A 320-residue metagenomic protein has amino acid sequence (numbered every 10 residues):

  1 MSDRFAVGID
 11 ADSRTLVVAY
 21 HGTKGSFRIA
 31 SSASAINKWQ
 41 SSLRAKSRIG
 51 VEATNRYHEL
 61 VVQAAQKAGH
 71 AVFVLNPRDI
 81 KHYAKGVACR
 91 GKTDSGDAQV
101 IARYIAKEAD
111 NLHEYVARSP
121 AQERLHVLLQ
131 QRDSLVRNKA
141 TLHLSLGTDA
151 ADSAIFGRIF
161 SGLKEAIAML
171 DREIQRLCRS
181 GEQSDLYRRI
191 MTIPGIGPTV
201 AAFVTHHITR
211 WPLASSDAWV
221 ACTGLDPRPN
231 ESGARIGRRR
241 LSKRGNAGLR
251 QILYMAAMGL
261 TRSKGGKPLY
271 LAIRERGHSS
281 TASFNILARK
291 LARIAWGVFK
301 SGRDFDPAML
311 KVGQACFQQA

Functional and structural regions predicted by a protein language model:
M1-H21, I101: Gly/Thr-rich phosphate-binding beta-strand-loop-beta motif of the actin/hexokinase/Hsp70
S2, Q63, F73-I193, A202-F203: Long, charge-rich intrinsically disordered scaffolds of nucleic-acid metabolism proteins
H21-V51: Nucleic-acid-processing active sites and adjacent nucleic-acid-binding tracks, predominantly divalent metal-dependent
G50-V61: Acidic, metal-coordinating catalytic cores used for nucleic-acid/nucleotide bond scission and strand-transfer chemistry
Q66: Anion (oxyanion) recognition and catalysis
V87, H113-H126, G237-L241, P268-N285: Short, solvent-exposed helix-loop connector elements
P198, F203-S280, F317: Phosphate-backbone recognition surface of nucleic-acid-processing proteins
A234-R235, L269-A320: Low-complexity, acidic/Ser/Thr- and charged residue-rich accessory regions of DNA metabolism proteins
